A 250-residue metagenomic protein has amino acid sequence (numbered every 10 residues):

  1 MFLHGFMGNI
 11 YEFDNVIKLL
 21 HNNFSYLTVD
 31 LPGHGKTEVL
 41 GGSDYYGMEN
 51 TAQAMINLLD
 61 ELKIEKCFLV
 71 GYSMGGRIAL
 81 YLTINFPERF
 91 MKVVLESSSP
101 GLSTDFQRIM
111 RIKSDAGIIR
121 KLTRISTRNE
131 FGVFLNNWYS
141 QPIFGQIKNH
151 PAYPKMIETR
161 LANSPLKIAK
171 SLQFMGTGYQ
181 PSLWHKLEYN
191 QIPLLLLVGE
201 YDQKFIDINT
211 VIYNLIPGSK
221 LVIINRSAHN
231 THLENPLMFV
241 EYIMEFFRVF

Functional and structural regions predicted by a protein language model:
G5-G8, S73: Active-site glycine-rich loops that stabilize anionic/oxyanionic intermediates across multiple enzyme folds
N15-K18, L27-V70, L237, E241: Active-site loop/oxyanion-hole signature of alpha/beta-hydrolase fold enzymes
G71-G75, A79: Gly/Ala-rich beta-loop-alpha elbow adjacent to hydrolase catalytic centers
Y81-I84, M91-R124: Flexible "cap/lid" loop of the alpha/beta hydrolase fold
D105-I109, R124-K186: Conserved alpha/beta-hydrolase catalytic His-Asp/Glu region
N190, L196-V198: Short beta-strand/loop motif that positions the catalytic acidic residue of the alpha/beta-hydrolase fold
Q203-I208: Conserved alpha/beta-hydrolase "acid-adjacent" motif
S227-P236, V240: Catalytic histidine-centered segment of alpha/beta-hydrolase-like enzymes
